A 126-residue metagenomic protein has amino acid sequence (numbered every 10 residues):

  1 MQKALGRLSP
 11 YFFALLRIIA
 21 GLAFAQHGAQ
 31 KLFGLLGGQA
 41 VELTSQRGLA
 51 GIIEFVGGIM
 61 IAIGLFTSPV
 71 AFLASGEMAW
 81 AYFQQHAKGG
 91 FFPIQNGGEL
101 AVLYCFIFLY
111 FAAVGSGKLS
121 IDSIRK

Functional and structural regions predicted by a protein language model:
M1-F33, G48-I52, V56, I63-K126: Extended, low-polarity transmembrane helix blocks
G38-R47, F92: Short, amphipathic, aromatic/basic-enriched membrane-interface segments that mark the entry/exit of transmembrane
